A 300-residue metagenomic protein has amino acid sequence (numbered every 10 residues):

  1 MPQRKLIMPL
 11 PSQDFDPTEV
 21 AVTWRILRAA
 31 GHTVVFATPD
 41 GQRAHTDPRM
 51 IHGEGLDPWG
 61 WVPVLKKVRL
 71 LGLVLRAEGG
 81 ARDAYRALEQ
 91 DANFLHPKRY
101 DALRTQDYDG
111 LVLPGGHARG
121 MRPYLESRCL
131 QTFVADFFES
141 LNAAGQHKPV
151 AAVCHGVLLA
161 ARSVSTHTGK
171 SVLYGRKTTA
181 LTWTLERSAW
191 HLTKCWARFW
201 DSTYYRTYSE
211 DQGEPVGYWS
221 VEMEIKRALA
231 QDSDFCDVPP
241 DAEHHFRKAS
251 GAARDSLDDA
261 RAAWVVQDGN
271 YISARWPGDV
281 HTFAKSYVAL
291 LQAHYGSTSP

Functional and structural regions predicted by a protein language model:
M1-Q146, L159-P300: Extended, subdomain-level signal for the structured scaffold at the beginning of enzyme domains
V150: Conserved, well-structured core segments that form or line functional sites
C154-G156: Catalytic nucleophile serine of serine hydrolases, specifically the conserved "nucleophile elbow" pentapeptide
